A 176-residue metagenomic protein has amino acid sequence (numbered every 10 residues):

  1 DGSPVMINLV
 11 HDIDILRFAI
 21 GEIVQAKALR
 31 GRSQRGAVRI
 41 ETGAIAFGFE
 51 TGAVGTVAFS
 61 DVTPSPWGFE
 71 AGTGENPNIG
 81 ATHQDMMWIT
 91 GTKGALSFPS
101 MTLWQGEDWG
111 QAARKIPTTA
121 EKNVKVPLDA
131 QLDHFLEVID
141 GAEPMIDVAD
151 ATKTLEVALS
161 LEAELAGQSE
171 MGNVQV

Functional and structural regions predicted by a protein language model:
D1-F47, F69: Predominantly a Rossmann-like dinucleotide-binding segment in NAD(P)-dependent oxidoreductases
G2-V5, T119-K122, A142-M145: Active-site rim elements
N8-H11, A130, A149, K153: A generic structural signal for residues located within well-ordered alpha-helices of large catalytic or ligand-binding
D12-I13, D129-D133, A158: A general structural signal for well-ordered alpha-helical segments in protein cores
A19, P127-Q131, T154: Hydrophobic/aromatic residues within well-ordered alpha-helical segments
E22-A28, V54-G55, A95-P99, P144-M145: Acidic/polar loop patches that form or flank catalytic/metal-binding clefts of enzymes that bind anionic ligands
R35-I40, T51-A130: NAD(P)-dinucleotide binding in Rossmann-like oxidoreductases
E50, P99, H134-V176: C-terminal helix-rich "cap/oligomerization" subdomain common to oxidoreductases
